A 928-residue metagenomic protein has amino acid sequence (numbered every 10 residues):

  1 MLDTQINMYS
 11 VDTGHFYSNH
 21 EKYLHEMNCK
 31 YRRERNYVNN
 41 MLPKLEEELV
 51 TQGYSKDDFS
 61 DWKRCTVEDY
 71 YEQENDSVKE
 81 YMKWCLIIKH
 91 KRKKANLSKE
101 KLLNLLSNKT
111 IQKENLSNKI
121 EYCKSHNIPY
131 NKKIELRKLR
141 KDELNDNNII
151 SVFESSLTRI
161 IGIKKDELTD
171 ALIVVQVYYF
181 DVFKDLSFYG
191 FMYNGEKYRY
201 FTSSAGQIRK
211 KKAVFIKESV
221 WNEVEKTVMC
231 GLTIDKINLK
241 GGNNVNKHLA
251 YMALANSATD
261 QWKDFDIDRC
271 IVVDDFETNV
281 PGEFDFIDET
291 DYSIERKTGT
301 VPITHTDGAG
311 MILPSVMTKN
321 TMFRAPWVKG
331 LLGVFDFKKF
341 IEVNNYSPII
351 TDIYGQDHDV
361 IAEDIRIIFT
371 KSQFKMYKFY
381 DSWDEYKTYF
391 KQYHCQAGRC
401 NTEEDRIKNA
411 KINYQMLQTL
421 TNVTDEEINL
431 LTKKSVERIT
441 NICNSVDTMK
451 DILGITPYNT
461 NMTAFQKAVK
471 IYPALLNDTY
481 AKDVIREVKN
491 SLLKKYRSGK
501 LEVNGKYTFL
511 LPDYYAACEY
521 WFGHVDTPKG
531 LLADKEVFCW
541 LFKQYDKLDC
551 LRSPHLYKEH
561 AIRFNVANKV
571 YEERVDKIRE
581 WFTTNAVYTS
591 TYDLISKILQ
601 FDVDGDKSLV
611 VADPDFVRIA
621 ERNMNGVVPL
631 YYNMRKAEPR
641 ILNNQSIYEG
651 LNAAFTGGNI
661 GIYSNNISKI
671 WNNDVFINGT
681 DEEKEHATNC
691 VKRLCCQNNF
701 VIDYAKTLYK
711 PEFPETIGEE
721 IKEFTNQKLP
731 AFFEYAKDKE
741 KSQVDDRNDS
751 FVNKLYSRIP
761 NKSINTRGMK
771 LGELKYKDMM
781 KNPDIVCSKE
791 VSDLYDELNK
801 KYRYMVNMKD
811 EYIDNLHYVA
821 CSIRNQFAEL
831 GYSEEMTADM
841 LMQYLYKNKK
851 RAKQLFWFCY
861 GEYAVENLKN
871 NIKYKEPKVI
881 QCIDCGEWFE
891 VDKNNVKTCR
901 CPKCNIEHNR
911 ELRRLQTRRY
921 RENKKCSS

Functional and structural regions predicted by a protein language model:
M1-K597, F616-R618, E638-E876: Conserved small-residue
C518, K558-E559, V611, K897-T898 (+1 more regions): Residues in flexible loops and secondary-structure boundaries
K597-L599, V610-G626: Short active-site loop/helix that positions an aromatic residue
K607: Duplex nucleic acid-engaging cores and interfaces of nucleic-acid transaction enzymes
N623-N643: Short, conserved aromatic-histidine micro-motifs
P877-S928: BZIP DNA-binding basic region
